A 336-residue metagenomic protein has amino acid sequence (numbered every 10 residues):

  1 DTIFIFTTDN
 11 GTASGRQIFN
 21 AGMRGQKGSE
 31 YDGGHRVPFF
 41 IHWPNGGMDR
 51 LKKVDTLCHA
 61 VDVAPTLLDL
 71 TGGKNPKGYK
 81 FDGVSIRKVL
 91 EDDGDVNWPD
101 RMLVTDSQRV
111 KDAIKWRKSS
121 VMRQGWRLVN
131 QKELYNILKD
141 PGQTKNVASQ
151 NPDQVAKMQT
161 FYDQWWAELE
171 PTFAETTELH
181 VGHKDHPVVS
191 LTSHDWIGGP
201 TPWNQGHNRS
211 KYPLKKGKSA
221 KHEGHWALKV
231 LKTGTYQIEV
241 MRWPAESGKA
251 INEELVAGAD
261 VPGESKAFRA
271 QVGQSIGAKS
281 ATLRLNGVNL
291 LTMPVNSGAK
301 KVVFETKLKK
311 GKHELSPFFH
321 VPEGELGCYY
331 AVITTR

Functional and structural regions predicted by a protein language model:
D1-T2, K77: Short acidic capping loops at alpha-helix termini that bridge into adjacent secondary structure
T8: Active-site beta-alpha turn of Rossmann-fold NAD(P)-dependent dehydrogenases/reductases
T12-E30, M48-T56, V61-A64, L68-K139 (+5 more regions): C-terminal cap/loop subdomain of S1 sulfatases and analogous C-terminal strand-loop tails that border
H42-P44, I137, V332-R336: Short beta-strand-to-coil "C-cap" segments at the C-terminal boundary of structured domains/repeats, marking
V63, V147-R336: Long, internal low-complexity/basic segments
D140-V147: Short His/Asp/Glu-rich catalytic/ion-coordination signatures at enzyme active sites or charged loops
